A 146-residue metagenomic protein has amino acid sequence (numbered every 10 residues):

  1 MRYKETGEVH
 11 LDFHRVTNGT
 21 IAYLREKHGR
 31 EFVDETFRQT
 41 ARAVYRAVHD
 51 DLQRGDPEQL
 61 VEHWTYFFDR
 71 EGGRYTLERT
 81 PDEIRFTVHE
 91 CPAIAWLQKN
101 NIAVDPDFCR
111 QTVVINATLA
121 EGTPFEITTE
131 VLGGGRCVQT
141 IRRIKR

Functional and structural regions predicted by a protein language model:
M1-R85, E90-F108, T118, P124-R146: N-terminal accessory segment detector
T112: Active-site glycine-rich loop that binds ribose-phosphate moieties when present
